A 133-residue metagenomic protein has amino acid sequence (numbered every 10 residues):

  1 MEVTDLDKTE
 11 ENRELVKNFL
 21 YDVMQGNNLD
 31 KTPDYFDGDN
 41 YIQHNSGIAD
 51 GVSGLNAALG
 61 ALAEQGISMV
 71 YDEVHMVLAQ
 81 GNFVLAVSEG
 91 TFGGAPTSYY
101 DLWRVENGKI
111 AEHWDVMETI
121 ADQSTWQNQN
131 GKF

Functional and structural regions predicted by a protein language model:
M1-F133: C-terminal and inter-domain tail/linker signature
